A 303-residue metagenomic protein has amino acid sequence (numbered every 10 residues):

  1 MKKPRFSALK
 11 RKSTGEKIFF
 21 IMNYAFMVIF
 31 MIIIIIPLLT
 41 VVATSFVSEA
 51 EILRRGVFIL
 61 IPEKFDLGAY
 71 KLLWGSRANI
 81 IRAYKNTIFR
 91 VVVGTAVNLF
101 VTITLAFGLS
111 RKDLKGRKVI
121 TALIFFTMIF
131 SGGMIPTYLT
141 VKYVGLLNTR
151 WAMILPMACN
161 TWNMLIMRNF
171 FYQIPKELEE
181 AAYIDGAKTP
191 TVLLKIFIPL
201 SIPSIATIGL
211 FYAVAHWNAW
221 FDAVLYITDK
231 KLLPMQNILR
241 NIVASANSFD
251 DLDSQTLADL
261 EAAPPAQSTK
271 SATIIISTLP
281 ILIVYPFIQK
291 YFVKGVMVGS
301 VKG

Functional and structural regions predicted by a protein language model:
K2-G303: A hydrophobic, multi-pass inner-membrane permease signature
